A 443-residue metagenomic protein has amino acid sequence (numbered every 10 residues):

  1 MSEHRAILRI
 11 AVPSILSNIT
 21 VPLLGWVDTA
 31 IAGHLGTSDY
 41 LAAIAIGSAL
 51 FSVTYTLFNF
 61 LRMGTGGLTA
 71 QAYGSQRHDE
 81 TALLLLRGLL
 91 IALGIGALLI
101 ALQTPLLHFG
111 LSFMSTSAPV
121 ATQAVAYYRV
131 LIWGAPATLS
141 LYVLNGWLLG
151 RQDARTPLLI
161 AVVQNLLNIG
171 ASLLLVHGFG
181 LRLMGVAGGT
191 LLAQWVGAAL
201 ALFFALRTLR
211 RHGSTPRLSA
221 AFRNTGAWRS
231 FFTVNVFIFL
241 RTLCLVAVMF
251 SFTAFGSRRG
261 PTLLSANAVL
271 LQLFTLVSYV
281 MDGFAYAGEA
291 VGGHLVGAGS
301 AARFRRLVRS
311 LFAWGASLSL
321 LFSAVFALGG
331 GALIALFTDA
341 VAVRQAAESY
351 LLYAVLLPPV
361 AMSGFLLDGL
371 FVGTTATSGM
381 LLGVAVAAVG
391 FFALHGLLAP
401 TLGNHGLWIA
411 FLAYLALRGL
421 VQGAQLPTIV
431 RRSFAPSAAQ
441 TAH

Functional and structural regions predicted by a protein language model:
M1-A11, T69-P136, L167-G170, V176-V236 (+2 more regions): Short alpha-helical transmembrane segments in multi-pass integral membrane proteins
S2-L35, A49-G64, L68, L93-I100 (+5 more regions): N-terminal transmembrane alpha-helices
R9-D28, V130, G134, L141 (+6 more regions): Transmembrane helical elements of multi-pass membrane transporters/channels
S14, N18, T29-A30, G67 (+15 more regions): Transmembrane alpha-helix boundary and packing residues in multipass membrane permease domains and related
P22-A42, L111-A118, L174-L181, L243-L276 (+3 more regions): Helix-terminus/linker motif at the lipid-water interface of multi-pass membrane proteins
W26, M63-G64, T138, V143 (+8 more regions): Residues that mark transmembrane-helix kinks and helix-interface sites in multi-pass secondary transporters
L41-A101, T138-P157, A266-A324, L328-G330 (+2 more regions): Small-residue-rich hydrophobic transmembrane alpha-helices
A161-N168, Q272-L273, A385-L394: Small-residue-enriched core segments of transmembrane alpha-helices in multipass membrane transport and channel
